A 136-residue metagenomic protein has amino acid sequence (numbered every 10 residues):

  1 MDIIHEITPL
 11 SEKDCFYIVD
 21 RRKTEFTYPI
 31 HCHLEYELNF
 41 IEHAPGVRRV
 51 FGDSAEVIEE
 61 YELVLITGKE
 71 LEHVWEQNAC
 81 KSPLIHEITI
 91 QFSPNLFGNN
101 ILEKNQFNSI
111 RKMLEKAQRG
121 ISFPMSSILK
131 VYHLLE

Functional and structural regions predicted by a protein language model:
M1-E70: Generic protein-terminus/edge-of-domain signal
D2-L10, T67-L135: A hydrophobic/aromatic-rich effector-binding and dimerization subdomain of bacterial HTH-type transcriptional regulators
